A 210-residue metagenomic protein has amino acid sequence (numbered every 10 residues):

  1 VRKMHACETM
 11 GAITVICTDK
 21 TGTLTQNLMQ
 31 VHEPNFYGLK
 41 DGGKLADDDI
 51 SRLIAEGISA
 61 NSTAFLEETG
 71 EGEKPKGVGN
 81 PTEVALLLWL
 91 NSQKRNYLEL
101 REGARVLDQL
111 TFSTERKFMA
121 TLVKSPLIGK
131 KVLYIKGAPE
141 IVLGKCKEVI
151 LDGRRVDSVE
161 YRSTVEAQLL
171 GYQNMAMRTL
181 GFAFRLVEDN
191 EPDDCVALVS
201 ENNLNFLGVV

Functional and structural regions predicted by a protein language model:
V1-V210: Conserved cytosolic headpiece of P-type ATPases
